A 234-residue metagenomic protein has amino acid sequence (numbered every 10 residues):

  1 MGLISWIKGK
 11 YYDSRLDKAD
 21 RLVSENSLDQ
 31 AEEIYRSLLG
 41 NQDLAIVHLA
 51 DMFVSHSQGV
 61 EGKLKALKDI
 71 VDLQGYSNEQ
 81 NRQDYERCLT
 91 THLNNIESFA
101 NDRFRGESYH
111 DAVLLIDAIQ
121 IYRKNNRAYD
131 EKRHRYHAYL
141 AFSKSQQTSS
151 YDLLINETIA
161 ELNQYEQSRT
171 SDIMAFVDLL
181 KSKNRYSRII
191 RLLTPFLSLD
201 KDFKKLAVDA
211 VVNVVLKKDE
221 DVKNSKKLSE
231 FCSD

Functional and structural regions predicted by a protein language model:
G2-S14, Q83-H92, E161-E166: TPR-adjacent "capping" and linker segments in tetratricopeptide-repeat scaffold/adaptor proteins
D13-S37, S98-E107, A175: Alpha-helical segment of the N-proximal tetratricopeptide repeat
S14, A45, A66, N81 (+7 more regions): The tetratricopeptide repeat
K18, L49, Y85, H92 (+5 more regions): Structural register within alpha-helical repeat arrays
V23, S55-G59, F104, Q146 (+2 more regions): Hydrophobic/aromatic side-chain positions at a characteristic register within alpha-helices of tetratricopeptide repeats
I34, E61-L73, F99, S108-I119 (+3 more regions): Alpha-helical repeat scaffolds
R36-S55, I121-D130, H134-R135, D200-L206: Short, charge-rich amphipathic alpha-helical segments embedded in non-transmembrane helical bundles/solenoids
L73-C88, Y122-D130, A160-Q167, L199-D202: Flexible helix-coil transition and linker loops at the boundaries of alpha-helical arrays
